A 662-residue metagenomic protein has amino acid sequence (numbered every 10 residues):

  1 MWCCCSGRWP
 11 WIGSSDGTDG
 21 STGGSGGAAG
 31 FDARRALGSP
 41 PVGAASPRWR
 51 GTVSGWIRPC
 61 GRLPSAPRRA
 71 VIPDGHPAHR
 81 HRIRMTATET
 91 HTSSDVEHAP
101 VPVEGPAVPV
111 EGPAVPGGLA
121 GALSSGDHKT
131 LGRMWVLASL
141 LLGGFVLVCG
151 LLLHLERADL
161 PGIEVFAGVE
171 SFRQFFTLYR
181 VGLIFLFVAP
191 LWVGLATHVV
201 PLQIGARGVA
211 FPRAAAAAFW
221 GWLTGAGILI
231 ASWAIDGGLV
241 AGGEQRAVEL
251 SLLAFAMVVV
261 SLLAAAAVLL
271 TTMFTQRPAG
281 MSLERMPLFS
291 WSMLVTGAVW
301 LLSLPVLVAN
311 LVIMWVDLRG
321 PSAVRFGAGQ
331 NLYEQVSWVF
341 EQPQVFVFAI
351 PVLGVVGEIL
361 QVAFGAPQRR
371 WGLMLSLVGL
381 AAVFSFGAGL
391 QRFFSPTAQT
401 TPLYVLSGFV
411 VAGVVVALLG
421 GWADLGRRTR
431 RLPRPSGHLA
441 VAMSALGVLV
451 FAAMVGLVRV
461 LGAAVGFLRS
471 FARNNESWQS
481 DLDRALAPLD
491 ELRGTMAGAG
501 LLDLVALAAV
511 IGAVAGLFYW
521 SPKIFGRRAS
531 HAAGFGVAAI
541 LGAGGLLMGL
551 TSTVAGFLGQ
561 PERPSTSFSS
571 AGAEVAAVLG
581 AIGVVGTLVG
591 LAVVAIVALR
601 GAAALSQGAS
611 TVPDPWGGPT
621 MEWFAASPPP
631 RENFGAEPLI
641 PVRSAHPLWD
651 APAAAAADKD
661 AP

Functional and structural regions predicted by a protein language model:
W2-R80: Compositionally biased, low-complexity flexible segments
H81-P662: ...captures the hydrophobic TM-helix bundle architecture rather than a specific catalytic motif, and can also fire on
